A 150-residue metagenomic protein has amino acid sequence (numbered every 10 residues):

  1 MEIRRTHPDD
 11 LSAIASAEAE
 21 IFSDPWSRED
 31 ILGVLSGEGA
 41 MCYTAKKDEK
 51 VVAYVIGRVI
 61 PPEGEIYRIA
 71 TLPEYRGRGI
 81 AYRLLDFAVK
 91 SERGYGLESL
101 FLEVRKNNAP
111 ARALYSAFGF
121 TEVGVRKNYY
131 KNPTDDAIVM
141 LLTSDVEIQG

Functional and structural regions predicted by a protein language model:
E2-E74, Y82-S91, Y95, T143-Q149: Acetyl-CoA-dependent GNAT
I31, A111, R126: Acidic, amphipathic alpha-helical patches
G33, N107, Y130: Positions that flank functional sites
G37, A111, T134-D135: Short Asp/Glu-rich motifs
M41, S99, R105, D136-T143: Conserved catalytic core of the tyrosine transesterase superfamily
K50, L72-D86, R93-Y95, S99 (+3 more regions): Conserved glycine-rich acetyl-CoA-binding loop
I60, E103, S116, T121-I138: Conserved catalytic-core motifs of GNAT/GCN5-like acyltransferases
